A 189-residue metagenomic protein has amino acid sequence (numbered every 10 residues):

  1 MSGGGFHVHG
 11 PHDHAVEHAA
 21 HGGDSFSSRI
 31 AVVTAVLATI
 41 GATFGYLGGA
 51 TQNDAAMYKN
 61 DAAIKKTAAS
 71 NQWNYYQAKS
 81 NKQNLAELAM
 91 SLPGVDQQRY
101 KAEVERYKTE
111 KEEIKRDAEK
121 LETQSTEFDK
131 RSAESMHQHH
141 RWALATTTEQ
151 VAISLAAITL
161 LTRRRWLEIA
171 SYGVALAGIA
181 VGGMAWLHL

Functional and structural regions predicted by a protein language model:
M1-V33: N-terminal positive-inside, membrane-proximal cytosolic segments immediately preceding the first
A20-A31, S132, M136-A145, R164-L167: Membrane-interface helix-boundary signature
G22, S28-R29, V151-L189: Juxtamembrane interface at the cytosolic side of transmembrane helices
T34-A42, G178-I179: Hydrophobic cores of alpha-helical transmembrane segments in multi-pass integral membrane proteins
G41-N60, K66: Transmembrane signal-anchor/signal-peptide helices with a preference for the extracytoplasmic
A62-K130: Long, solvent-exposed extracytoplasmic domains/loops
N74, H140, S171-V174: Polytopic alpha-helical membrane proteins, predominantly small-molecule transporters/carriers
T123-T148, L155-L160: Short, aromatic-rich amphipathic segments at membrane interfaces that lie adjacent to a transmembrane helix or signal
